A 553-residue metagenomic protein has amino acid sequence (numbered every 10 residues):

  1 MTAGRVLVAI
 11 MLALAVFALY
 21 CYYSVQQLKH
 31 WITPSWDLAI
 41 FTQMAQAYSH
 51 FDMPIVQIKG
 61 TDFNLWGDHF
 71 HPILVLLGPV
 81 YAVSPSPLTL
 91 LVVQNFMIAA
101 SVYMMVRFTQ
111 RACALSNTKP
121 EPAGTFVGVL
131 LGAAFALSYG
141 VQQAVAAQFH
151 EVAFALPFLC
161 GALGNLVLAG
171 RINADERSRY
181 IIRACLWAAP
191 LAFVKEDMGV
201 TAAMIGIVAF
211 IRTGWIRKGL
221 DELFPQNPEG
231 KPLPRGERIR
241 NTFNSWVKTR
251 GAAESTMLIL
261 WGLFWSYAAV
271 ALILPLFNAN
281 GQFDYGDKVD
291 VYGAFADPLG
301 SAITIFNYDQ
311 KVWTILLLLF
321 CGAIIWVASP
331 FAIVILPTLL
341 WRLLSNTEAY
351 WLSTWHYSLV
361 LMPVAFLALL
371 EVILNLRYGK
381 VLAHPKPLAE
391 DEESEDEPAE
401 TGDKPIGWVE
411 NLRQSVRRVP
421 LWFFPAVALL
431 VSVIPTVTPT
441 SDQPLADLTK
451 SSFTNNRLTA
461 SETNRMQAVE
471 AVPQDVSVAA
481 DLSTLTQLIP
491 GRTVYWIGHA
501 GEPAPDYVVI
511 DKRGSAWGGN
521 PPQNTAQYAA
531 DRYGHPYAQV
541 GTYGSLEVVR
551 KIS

Functional and structural regions predicted by a protein language model:
M1-Y22, Q110, I181, W246-L258: Start-transfer (signal-anchor) and selected internal transmembrane alpha helices of multi-pass inner/ER membrane
I10-A13, F126, T256-L263, R377-D442: Signature aromatic-anchored transmembrane alpha helix within multi-pass, membrane-resident enzymes that catalyze glycan
L19, Y23, T33, D37 (+8 more regions): Membrane-lumen/periplasm interface segments of specific transmembrane helices in polyprenyl phosphate-linked
I40-N64, P72-I73, G170: Extracytosolic helix-loop segments that constitute the early lumenal/periplasmic catalytic or substrate-binding loops
V92-T118, G161-G164: Transmembrane-helix motifs of polytopic, lipid-linked glycan transferases
M104-R107, A134, A153-A174, Y180-W187 (+2 more regions): Specific aromatic-rich, kink-prone transmembrane helix
G128-Y139, A188, A192: Short helix- or helix-capping micro-motifs that position conserved polar/aromatic residues at function-defining sites
I333-E390, W408: Hydrophobic/aromatic-rich transmembrane helices and adjacent perimembrane loops
